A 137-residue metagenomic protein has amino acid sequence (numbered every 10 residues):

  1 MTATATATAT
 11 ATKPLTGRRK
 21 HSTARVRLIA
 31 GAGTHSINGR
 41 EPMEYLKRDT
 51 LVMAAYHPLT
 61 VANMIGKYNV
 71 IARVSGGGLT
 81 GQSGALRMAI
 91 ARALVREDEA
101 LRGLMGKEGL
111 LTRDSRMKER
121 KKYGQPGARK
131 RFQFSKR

Functional and structural regions predicted by a protein language model:
T2-K20, A24-S75, T80-R137: Structured, basic alpha/beta domains of bacterial-type, RNA-associated proteins
